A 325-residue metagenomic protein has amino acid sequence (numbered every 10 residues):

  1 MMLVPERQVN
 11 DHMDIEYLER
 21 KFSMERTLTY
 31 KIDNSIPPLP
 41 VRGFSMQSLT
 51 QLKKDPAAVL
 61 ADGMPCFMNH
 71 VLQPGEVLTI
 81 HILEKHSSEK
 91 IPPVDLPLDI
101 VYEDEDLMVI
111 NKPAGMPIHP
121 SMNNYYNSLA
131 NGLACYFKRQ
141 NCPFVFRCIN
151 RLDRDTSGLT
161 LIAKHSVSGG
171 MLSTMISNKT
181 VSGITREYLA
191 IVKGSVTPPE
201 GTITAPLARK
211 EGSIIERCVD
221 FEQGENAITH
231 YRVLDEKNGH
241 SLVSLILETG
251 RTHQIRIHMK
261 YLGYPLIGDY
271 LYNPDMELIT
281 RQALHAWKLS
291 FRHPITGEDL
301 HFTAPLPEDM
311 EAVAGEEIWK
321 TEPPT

Functional and structural regions predicted by a protein language model:
M2-T325: RNA pseudouridine synthases
